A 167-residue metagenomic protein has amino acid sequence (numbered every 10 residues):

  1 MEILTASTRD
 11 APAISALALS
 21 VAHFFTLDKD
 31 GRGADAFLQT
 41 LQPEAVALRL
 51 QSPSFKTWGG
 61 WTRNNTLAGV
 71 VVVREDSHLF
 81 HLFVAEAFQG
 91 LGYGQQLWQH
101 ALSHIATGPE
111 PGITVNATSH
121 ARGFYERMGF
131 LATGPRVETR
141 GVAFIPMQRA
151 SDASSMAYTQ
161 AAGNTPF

Functional and structural regions predicted by a protein language model:
E2-A16: A short beta-loop-alpha structural element at the N-terminal edge of CoA-dependent acyl/N-acetyltransferase catalytic
L19-A45: Conserved GNAT-fold acetyl-CoA-binding loop/helix
P43-G59, H78: A short helix-loop-beta-strand connector motif used in the catalytic cores of GNAT acetyltransferases and, in some
S54-G69, R74: Conserved beta-hairpin
W61, L82-Q89: A short, internal acetyl-CoA/4′-phosphopantetheine-binding micro-motif in the GNAT/acyltransferase core
F88-H100: Conserved acetyl-CoA pyrophosphate-binding loop and the N-cap/start of the following alpha-helix in GNAT-like
I105-T118: Conserved GNAT acetyl-CoA-binding A-motif
T114-N116, L131-P146: Conserved catalytic-core motifs of GNAT/GCN5-like acyltransferases
